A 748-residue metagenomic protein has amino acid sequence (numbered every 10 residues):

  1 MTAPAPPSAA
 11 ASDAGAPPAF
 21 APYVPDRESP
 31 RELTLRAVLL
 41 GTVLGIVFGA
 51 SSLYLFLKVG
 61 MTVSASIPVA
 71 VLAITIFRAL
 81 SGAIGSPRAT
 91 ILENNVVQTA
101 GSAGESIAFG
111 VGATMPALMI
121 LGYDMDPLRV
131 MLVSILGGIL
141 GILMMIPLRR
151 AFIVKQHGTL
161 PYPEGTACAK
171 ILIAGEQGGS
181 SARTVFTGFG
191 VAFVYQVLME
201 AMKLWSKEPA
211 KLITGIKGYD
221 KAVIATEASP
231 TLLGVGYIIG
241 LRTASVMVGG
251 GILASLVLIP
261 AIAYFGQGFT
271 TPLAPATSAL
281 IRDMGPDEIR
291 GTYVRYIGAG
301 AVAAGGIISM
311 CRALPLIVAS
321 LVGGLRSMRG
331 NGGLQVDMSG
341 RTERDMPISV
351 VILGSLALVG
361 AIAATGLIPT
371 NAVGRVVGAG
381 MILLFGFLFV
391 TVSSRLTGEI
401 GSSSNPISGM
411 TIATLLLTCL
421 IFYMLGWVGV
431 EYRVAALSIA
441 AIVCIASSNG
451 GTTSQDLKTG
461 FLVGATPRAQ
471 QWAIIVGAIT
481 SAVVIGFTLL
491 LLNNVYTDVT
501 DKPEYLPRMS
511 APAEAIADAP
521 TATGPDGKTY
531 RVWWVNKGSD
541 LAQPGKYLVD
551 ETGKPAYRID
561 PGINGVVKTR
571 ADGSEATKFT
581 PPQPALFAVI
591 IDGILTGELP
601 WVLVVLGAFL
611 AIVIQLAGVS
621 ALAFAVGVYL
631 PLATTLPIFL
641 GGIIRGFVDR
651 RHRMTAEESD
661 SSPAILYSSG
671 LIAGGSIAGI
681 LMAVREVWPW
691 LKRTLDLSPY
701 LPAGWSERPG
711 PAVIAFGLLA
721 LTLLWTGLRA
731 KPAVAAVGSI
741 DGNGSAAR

Functional and structural regions predicted by a protein language model:
M1-R748: Alpha-helical multipass membrane-protein architecture
